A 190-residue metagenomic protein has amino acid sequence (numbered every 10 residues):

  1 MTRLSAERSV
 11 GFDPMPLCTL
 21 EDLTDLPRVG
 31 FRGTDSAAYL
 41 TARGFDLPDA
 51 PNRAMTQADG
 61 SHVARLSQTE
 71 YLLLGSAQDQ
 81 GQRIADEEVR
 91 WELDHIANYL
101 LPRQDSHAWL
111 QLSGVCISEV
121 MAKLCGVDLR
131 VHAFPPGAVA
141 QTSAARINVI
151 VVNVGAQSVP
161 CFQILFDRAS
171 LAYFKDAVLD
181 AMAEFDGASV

Functional and structural regions predicted by a protein language model:
M1-V190: Basic, glycine/lysine-rich polyanion-binding surfaces/domains
